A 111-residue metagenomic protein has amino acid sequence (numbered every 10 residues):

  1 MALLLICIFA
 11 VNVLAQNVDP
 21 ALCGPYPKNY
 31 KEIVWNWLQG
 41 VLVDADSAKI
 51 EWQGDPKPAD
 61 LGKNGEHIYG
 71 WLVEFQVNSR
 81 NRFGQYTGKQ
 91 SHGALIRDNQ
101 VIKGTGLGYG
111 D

Functional and structural regions predicted by a protein language model:
M1-I6: Sec-dependent signal peptide recognition, specifically the positively charged N-region followed immediately by
A10-V11: N-terminal signal peptide c-region/cleavage motif recognized by signal peptidases
Q16-D111: Cystatin/cathelin-like cysteine-protease inhibitor module
